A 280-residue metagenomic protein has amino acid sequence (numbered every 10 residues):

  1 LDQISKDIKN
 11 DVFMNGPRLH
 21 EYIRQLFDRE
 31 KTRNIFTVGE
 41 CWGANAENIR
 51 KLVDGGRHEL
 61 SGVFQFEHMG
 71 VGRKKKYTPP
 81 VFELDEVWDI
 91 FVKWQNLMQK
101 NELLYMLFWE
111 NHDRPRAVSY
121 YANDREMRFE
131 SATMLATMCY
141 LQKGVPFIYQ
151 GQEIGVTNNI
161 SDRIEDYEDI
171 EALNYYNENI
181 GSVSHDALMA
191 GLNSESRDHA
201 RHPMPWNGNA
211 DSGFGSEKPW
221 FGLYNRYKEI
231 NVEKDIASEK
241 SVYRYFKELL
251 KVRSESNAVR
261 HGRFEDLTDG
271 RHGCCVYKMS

Functional and structural regions predicted by a protein language model:
L1-S280: Active-site and adjacent substrate-binding regions of carbohydrate-active enzymes
